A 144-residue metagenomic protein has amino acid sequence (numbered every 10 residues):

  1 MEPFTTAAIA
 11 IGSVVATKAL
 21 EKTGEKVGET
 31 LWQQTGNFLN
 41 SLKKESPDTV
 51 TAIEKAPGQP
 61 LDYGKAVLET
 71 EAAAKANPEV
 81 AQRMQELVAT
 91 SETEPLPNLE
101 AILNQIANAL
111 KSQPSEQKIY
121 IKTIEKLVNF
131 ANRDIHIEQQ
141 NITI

Functional and structural regions predicted by a protein language model:
M1-I9, W32, G36-N129, R133-I144: Short amphipathic alpha-helical segments that predominantly mediate membrane engagement
V15-L31: Short hydrophobic alpha-helical membrane-entry/anchor segments
